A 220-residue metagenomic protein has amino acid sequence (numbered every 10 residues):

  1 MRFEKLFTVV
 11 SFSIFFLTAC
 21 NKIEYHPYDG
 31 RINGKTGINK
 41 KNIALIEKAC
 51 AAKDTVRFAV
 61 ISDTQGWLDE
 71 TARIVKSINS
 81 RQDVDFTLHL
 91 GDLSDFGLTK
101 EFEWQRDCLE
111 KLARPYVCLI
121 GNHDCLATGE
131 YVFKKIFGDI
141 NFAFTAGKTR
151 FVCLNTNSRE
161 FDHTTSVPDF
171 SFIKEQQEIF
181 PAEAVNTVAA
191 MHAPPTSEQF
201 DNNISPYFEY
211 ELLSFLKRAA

Functional and structural regions predicted by a protein language model:
M1-T18: Sec-dependent bacterial lipoprotein signal peptides
C20-W104: N-terminal active-site segment of His-dependent metallophosphoesterases
A49-F58, A143-C153, F180-A182, N186: Beta-strand-turn-beta hairpins that frame and shape the catalytic cleft of phosphate-ester-processing enzymes
A59, L88, V117-L119, V152 (+1 more regions): Hydrophobic/aromatic beta-strand patches that form the interior of the parallel beta-sheet core in alpha/beta enzyme
S62-Q65, G91-L93, N122-H123, T156-N157 (+1 more regions): Active-site metal-binding loops of divalent metal-dependent hydrolases
E70-N141, T145-A146, F215-R218: Core catalytic region of metal-dependent phosphoesterases/phosphodiesterases, especially metallo-beta-lactamase-like
N79-F86, F161-A220: His/acidic metal-ligating clusters that form di-metal
F96-K100, L126-E130, C153, D162 (+1 more regions): Extracytoplasmic/secreted cell-surface and envelope-processing proteins
